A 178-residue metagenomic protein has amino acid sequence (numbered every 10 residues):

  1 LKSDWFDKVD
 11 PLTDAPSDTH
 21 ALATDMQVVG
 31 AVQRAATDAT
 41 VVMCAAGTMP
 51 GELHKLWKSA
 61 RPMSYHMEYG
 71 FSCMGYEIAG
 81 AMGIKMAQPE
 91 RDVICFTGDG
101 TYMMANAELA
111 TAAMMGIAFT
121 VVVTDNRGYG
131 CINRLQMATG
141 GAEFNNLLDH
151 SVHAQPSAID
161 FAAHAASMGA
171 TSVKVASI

Functional and structural regions predicted by a protein language model:
L1-D4, A35-D38, A118-V121, G141-A142: N-terminal alpha/beta PP-like core and its mobile active-site loop of ThDP/TPP-dependent enzymes
L1-L12, T24, Y129, G140 (+1 more regions): Intrinsic structural disorder
D4-G80, I84: Active-site diphosphate/adenylate-binding microenvironment
G30, E52, L56-I178: Thiamine diphosphate
